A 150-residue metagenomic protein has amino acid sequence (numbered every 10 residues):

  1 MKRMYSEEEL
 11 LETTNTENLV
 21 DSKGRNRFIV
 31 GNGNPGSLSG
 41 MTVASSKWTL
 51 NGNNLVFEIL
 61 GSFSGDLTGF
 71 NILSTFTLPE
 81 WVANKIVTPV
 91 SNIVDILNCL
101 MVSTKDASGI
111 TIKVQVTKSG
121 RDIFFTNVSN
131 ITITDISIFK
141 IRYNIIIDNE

Functional and structural regions predicted by a protein language model:
M1-R25: Short, low-complexity N-terminal tether/leader segments at secretion or assembly junctions of large, surface-exposed
E8, G24-R25, G52-N53, S108-G109 (+1 more regions): Intrinsic-disorder/low-complexity loop/linker signature
V20-R27, G33-W48: Extracellular beta-solenoid/beta-roll
G40-S45, S62, D66-T75, E80-E150: Extracellular jelly-roll beta-sandwich "head" domains, especially the C-terminal globular C1q domain
T49, V56, D122-F124: General beta-strand recognition
N53-S62: Short, well-ordered beta-strand segments enriched in hydrophobic/aromatic residues
